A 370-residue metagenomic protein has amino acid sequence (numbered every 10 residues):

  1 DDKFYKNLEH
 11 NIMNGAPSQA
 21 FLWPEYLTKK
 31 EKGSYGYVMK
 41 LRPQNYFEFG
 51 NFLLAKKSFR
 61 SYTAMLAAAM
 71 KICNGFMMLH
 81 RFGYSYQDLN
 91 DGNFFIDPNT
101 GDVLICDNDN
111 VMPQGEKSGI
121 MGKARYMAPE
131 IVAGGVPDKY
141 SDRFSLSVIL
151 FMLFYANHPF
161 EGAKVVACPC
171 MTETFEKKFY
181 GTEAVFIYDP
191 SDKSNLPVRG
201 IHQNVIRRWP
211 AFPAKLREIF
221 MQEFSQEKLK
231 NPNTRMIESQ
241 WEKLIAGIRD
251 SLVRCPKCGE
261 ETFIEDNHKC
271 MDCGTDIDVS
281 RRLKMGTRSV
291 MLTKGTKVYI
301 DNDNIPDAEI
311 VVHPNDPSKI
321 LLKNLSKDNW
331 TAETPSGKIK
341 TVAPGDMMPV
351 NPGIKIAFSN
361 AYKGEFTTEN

Functional and structural regions predicted by a protein language model:
A20-A68: Conserved structural core of kinase catalytic domains
F76, H80-P98: Catalytic-loop of the protein kinase fold
C106-M112: Activation of the activation-loop gatekeeper triad in protein kinase-fold domains
K117-I131: Conserved activation segment of eukaryotic-like protein kinases, specifically the C-terminal portion of the activation
D142: Conserved catalytic-loop aspartate of Hanks-type protein kinases
L150-R217: Conserved C-lobe activation region of Hanks-type protein kinase-like domains
C255-C258, C270-C273: Short cysteine-rich clusters marking metal-coordination/redox-active sites
V290-K355: Forkhead-associated
